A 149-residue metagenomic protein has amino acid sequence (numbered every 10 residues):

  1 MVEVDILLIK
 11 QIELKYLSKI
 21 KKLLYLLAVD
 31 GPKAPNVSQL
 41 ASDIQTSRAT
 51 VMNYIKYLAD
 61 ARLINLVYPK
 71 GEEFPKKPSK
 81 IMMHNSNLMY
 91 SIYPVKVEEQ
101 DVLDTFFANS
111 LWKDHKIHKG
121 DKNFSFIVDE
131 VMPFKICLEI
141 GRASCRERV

Functional and structural regions predicted by a protein language model:
M1-F124: Accessory nucleic acid-recognition modules appended to NTPase machines
D114-H118, F134, V149: Generic preference for hydrophobic/aromatic residues in regular secondary structure cores
I127-P133, E139-I140: Active-site beta-strand-loop-beta-strand hairpin of nuclease catalytic cores that positions key catalytic residues
E139-V149: Residue-level detector of conserved catalytic or cofactor/ligand-binding positions in enzyme active sites
